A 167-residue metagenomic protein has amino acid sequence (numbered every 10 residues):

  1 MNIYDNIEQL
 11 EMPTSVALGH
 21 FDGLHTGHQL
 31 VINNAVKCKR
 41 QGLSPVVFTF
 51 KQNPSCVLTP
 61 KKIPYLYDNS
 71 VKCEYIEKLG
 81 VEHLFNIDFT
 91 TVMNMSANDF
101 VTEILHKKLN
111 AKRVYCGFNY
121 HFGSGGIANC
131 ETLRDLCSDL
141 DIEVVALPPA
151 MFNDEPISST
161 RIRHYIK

Functional and structural regions predicted by a protein language model:
M1-K167: Nucleotidyltransferase catalytic core that binds NTPs
